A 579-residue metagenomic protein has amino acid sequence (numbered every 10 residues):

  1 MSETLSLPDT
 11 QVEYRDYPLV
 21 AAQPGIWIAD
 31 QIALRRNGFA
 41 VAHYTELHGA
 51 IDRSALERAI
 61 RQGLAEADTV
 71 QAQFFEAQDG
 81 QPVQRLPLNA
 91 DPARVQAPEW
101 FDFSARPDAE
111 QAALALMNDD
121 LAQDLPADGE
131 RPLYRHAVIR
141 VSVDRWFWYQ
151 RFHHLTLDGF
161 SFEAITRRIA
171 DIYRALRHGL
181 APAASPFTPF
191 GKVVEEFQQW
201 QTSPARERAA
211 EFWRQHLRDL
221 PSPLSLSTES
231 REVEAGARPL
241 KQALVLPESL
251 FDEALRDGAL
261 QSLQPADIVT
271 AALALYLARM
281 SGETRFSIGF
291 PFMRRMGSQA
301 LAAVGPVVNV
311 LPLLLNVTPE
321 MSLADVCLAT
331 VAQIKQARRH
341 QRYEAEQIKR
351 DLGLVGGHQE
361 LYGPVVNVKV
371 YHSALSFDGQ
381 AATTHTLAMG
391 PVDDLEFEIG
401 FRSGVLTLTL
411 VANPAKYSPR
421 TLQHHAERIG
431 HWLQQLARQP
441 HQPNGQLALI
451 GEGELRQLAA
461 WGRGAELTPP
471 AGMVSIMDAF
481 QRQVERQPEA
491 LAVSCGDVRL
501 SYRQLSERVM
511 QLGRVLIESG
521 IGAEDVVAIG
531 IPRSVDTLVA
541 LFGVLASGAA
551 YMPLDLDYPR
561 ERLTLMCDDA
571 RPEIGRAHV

Functional and structural regions predicted by a protein language model:
M1-P186, D252, L311-P312, Q341 (+2 more regions): Carrier-protein-dependent adenylate-forming modules in NRPS/ANL systems
S6-V12, A115, S142, I169-P239 (+3 more regions): Non-catalytic, low-complexity flexible loops and terminal extensions
V12-E13, I32-V41, D68-V70, D144-R145 (+7 more regions): His-Asp-centered acyl/peptidyl-transfer active-site segments
Y17, R36, Q123-D128, E234 (+3 more regions): Short Gly/Pro-enriched turn/cap motifs at secondary-structure boundaries
A29-A40, R206-L263, G353, I450-L455 (+2 more regions): Flexible, P/S/T/G-rich "lid" or insertion loops adjacent to the active sites of thioester-utilizing
G191-W200, H441-P470: Short, charged, surface-exposed hinge/linker loops at domain edges that act as mobile lids or interdomain connectors
T383-S403: Low-complexity, glycine/alanine/valine/leucine- and proline-rich hydrophobic stretches
